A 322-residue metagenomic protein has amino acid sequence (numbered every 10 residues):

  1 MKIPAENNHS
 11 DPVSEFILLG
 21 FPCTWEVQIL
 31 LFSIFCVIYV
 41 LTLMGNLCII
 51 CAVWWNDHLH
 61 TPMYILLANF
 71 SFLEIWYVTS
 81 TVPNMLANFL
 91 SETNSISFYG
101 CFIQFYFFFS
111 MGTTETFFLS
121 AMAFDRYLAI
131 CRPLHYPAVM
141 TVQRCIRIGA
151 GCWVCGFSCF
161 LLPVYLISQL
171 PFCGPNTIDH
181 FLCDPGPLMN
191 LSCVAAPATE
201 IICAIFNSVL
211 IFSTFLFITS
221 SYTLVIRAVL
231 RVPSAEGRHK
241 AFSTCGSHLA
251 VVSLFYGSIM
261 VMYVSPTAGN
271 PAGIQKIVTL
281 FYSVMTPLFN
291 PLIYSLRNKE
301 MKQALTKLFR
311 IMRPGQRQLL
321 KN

Functional and structural regions predicted by a protein language model:
M1-N322: Transmembrane helical core of 7TM receptor-like proteins
